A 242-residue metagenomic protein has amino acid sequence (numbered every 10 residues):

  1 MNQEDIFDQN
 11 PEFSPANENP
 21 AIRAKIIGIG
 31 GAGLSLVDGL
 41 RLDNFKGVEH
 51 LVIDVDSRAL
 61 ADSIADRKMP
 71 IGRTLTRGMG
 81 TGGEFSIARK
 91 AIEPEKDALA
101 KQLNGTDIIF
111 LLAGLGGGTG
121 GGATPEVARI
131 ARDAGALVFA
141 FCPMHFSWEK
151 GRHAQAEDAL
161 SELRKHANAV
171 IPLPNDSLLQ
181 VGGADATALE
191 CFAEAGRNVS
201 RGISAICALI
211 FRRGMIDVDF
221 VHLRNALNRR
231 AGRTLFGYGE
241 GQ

Functional and structural regions predicted by a protein language model:
M1-Q242: Tubulin/FtsZ superfamily GTPase core signature
